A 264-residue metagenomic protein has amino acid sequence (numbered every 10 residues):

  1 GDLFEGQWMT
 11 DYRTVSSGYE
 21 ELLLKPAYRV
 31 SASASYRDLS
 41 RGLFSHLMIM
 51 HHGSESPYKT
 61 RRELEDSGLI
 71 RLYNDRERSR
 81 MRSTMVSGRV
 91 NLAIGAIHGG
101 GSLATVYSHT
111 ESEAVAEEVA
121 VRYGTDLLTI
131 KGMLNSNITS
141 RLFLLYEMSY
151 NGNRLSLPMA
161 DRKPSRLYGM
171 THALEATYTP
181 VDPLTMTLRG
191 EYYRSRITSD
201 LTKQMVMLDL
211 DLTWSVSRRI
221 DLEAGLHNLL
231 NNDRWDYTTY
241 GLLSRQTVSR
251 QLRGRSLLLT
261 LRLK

Functional and structural regions predicted by a protein language model:
G1-K264: Exposed, low-structure sequence patches enriched in small/polar residues
